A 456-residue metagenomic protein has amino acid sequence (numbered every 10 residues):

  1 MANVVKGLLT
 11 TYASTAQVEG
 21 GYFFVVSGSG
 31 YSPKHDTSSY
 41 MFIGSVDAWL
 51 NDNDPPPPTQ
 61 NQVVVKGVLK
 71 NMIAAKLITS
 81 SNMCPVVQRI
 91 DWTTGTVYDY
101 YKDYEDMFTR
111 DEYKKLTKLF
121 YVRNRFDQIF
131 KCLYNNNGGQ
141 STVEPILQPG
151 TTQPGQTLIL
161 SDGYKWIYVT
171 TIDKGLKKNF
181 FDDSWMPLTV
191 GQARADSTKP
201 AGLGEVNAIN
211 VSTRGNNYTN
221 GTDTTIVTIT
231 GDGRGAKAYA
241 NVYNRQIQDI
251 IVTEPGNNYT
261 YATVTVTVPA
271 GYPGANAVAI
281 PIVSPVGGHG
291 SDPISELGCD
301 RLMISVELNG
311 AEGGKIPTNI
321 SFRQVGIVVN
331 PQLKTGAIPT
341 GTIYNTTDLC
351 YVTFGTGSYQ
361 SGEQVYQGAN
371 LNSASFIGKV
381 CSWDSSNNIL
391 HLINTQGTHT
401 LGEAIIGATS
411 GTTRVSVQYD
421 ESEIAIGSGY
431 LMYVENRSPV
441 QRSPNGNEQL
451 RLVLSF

Functional and structural regions predicted by a protein language model:
M1-Q140, P149-P187, I320-Y351, T356-S358 (+2 more regions): Extended assembly-interface regions of large multimeric machines
E144: Acidic (Asp/Glu-rich), glycine- and aromatic
I159-F456: Conserved, function-critical positions that sit in or immediately flank catalytic and ligand-binding motifs
